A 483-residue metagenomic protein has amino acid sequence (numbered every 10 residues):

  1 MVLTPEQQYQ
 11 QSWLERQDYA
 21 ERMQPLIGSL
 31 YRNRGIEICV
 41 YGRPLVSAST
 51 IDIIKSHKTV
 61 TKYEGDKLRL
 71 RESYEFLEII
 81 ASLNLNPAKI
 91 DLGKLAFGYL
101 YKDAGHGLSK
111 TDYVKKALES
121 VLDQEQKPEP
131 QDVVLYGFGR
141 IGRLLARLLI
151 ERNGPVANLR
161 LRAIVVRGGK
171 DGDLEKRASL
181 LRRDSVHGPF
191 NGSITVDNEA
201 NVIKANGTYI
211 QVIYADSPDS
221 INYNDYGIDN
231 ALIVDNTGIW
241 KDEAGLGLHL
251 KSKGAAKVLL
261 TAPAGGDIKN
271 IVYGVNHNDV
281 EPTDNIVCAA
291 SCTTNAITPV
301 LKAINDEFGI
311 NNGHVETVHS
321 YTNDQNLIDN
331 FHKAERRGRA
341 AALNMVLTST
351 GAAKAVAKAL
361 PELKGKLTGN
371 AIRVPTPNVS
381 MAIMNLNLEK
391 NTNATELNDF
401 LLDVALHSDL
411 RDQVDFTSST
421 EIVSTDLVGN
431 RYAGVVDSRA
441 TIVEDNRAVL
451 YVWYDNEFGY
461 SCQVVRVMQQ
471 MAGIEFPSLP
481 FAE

Functional and structural regions predicted by a protein language model:
V2-H57, E307-G309, G313-N446: C-terminal substrate-binding/catalytic lobe of Rossmann-fold NAD(P)-dependent dehydrogenases
V2-N326, A334, R466-V467, I474 (+1 more regions): N-terminal Rossmann-like NAD(P) cofactor-binding subdomain of oxidoreductases, focused on the glycine-rich
V166, L386-K390, V452-Y454: Short beta-strand-to-loop capping motifs
D284-C288, R447-V452: Short pre-catalytic strand/loop immediately N-terminal to key active-site residues, enriched for Gly-Thr
N295, N391-T392, F458-G459: A generic structural signal for alpha-helix starts
R373-P377, W453-Y460: Glycine-rich phosphate/pyrophosphate-binding beta-alpha loops
A448-Y454, Q463-E483: Generic C-terminus detector
